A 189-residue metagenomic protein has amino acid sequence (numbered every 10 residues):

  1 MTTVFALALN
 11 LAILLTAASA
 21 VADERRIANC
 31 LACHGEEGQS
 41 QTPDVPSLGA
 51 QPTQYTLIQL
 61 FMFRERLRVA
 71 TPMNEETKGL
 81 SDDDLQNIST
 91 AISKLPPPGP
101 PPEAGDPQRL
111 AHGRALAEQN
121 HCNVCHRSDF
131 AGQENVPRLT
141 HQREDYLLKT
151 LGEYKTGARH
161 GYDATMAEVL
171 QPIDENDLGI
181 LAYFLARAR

Functional and structural regions predicted by a protein language model:
M1-T3: N-terminal secretory signal peptides that target proteins for export/translocation
A6-T16: Bacterial N-terminal signal peptides
A20-Q39, P100-P101, G105-S128, R143: Sequence/structural segment immediately N-terminal to covalent heme-attachment motifs in c-type and related
H34, R64, H126, K155 (+1 more regions): Protein kinase-like catalytic domain
G38-R68, N74-L80, R114, E118 (+3 more regions): Gly/Gly-Pro-rich "capping" loops immediately C-terminal to redox-active cysteine motifs in periplasmic/lumenal
Q39-S40, V69, K94-Q108, D129-P137 (+2 more regions): Inter-heme linker and motif-flanking segments adjacent to c-type heme-binding CXXCH motifs in c-type cytochromes
K78-P100, D145, Q171-R189: C-terminal capping alpha-helices of c-type cytochrome domains
